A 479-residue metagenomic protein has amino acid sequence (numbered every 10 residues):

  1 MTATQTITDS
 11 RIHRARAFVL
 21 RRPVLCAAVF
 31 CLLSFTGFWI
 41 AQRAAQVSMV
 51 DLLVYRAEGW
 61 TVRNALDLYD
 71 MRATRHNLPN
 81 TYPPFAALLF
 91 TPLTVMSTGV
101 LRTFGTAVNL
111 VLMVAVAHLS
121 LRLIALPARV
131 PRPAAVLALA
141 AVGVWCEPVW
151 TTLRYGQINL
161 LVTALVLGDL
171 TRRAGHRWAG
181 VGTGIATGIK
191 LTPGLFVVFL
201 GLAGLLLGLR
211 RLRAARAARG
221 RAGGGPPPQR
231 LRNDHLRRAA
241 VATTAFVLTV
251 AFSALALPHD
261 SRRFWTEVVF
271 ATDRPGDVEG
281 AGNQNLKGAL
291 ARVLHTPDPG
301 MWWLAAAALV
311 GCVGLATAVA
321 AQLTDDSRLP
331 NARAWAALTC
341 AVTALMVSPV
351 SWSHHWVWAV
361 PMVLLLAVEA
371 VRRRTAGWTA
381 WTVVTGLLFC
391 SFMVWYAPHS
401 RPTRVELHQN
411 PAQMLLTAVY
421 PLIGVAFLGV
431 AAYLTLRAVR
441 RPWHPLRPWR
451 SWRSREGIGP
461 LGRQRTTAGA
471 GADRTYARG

Functional and structural regions predicted by a protein language model:
T2-W178, G204-S353, Q409-A412, T417 (+2 more regions): Primarily membrane-embedded glycan-assembly and transfer machineries that use lipid-linked glycans
V166-L170, L191-T192, A271-D273, V363-E369: Alpha-helical transmembrane segments and their membrane-interface exit regions
R172-G180, V371-W378: Membrane-helix interface "capping/anchor" motifs
R177-G201, C340-V347: Membrane-interface alpha helices of multi-pass inner-membrane proteins
T183-A186, A242-F246, L338-V342, W378-F389: Central hydrophobic cores of alpha-helical transmembrane segments in multi-pass integral membrane proteins
S353-A367, I423-G424: Hydrophobic/aromatic-rich transmembrane helices and adjacent perimembrane loops
A367-G479: Aromatic-enriched
